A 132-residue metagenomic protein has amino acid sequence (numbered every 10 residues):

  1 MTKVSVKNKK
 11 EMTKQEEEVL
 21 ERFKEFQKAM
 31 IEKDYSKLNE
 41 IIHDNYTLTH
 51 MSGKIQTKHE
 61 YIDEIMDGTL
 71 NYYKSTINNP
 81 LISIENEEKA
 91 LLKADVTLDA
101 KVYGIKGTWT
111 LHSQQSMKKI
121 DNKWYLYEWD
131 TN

Functional and structural regions predicted by a protein language model:
M1-N45, E60: Short, low-complexity N-terminal intrinsically disordered segments enriched in polar/charged residues
T2-K3, T110-N132: Short beta-strand edge/turn micro-motifs at domain boundaries
F26, I77-S83, H112-K118: Hydrophobic/aromatic beta-strand elements that line small-molecule binding cavities or substrate pockets in beta-rich
Y35-E85, A94: A solvent-exposed, acidic/Ser-Thr-rich amphipathic alpha-helical stretch
I42, V96-L98, D130: Short beta-strand segments enriched in hydrophobic/aromatic residues within well-folded beta-rich domains
E85-K89, I120-K123: Short strand-connecting beta-turns/loops that link adjacent beta-strands
E88-L98: A short hydrophobic beta-strand element
L98-K106: Short, cysteine-centered beta-strand-loop-beta hairpins and adjacent loop/turn segments enriched in charged/polar
